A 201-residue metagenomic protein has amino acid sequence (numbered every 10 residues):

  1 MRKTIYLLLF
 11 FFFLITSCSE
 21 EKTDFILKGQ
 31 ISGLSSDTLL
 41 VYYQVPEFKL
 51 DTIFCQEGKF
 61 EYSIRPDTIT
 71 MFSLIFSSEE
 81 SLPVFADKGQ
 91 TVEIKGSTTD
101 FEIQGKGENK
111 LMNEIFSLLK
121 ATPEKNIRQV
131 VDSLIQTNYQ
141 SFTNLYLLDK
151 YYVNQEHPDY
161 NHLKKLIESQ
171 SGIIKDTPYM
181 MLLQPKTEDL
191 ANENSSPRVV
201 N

Functional and structural regions predicted by a protein language model:
M1-T16: Sec-dependent bacterial lipoprotein signal peptides
C18-N138, F142: A non-transmembrane, solvent-exposed segment enriched in polar/low-complexity residues
N109, N144-L145, M180-M181: Canonical tetratricopeptide repeat
N126-S133, Y160-Q170, S196-N201: Alpha-helical repeat scaffolds
T137, S141, I173-M180: Short solvent-exposed coil/turn linkers within tandem alpha-helical repeat scaffolds
Q140-K150: Amphipathic alpha-helical repeat scaffolds of TPR domains
Y152-H157: Short coil/turn linking the two alpha-helices of tandem helical-hairpin repeats
L183-N201: N-terminal "domain-start" segment that seeds a small globular fold
